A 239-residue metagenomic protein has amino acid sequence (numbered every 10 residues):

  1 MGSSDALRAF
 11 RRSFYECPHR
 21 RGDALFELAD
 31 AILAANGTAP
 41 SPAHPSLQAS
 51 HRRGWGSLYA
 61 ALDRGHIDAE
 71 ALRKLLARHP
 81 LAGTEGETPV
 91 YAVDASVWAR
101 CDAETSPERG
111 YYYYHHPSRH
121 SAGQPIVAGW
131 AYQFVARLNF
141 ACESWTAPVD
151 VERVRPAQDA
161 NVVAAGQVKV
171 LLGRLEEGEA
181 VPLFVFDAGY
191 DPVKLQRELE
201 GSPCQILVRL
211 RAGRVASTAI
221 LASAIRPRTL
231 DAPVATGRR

Functional and structural regions predicted by a protein language model:
M1-G65: Gly/serine-rich nucleotide phosphate-binding loop at the start of the catalytic core of nucleotide/ADP-ribose-handling
H44, T88-V90, P182-L183, Q205: Beta-sheet entry/capping signal
Q48, R78-H79, V170-R174: A generic secondary-structure signal
S50-H51, E70, D187: Short, surface-exposed loop/strand segments
G56-A60, H115-V181: Electropositive, glycine- and tryptophan-enriched low-complexity nucleic-acid-binding patches
A61-C142: Active-site-proximal, Lys/Arg-enriched surface segment that forms a nucleic-acid-binding/basic interface patch
D150-R239: An internal, acidic/charged active-site-proximal segment that coordinates divalent cations and/or engages
